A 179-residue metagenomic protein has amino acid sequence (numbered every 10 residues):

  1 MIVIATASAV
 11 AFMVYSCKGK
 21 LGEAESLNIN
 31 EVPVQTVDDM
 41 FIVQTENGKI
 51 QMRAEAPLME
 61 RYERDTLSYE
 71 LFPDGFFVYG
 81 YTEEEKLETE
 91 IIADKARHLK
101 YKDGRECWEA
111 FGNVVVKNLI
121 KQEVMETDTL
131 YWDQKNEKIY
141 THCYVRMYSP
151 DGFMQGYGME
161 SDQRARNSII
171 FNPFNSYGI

Functional and structural regions predicted by a protein language model:
M1-I179: Mature-chain termini and adjacent capping regions
